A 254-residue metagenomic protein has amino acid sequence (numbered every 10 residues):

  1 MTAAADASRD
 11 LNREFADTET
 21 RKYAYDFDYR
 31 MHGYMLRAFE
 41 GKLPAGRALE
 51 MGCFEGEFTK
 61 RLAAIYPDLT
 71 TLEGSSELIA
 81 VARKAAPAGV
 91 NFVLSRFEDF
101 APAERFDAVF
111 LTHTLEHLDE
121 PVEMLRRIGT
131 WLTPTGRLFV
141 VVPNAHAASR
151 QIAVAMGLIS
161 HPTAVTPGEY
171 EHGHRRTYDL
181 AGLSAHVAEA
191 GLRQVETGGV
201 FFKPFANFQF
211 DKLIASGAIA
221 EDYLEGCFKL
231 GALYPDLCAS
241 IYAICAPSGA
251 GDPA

Functional and structural regions predicted by a protein language model:
M1-E104, A108-T112, L125, G199-V200 (+3 more regions): Conserved N-terminal segment of class I S-adenosyl-L-methionine
L11, T18-Y29, E57, D119-T130 (+1 more regions): S-adenosyl-L-methionine-dependent methyltransferase catalytic module, highlighting the catalytic core
A45, T133-T135: A general structural motif
H113-H117: Short catalytic micro-motifs in class I SAM-dependent methyltransferases
